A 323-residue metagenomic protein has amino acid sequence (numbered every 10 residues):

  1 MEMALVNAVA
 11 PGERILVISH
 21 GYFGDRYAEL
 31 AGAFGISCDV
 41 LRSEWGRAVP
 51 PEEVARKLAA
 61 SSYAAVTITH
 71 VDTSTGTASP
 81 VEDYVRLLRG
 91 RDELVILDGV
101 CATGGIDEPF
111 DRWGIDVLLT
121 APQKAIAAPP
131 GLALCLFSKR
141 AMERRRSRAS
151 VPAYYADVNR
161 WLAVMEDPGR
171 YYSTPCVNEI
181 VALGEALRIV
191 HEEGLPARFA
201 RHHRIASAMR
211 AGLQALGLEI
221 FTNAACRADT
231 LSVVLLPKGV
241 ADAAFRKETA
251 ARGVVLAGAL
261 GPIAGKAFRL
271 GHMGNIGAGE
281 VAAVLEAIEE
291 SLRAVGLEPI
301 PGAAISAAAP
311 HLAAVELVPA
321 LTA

Functional and structural regions predicted by a protein language model:
M1-L16, H20-E29: Conserved beta-loop-alpha segment that forms the PLP phosphate-binding cup at the N-terminus of a helix
A48-G104, V117, A125: Active-site phosphate-binding strand-loop segment of PLP-dependent enzymes
F110-Q123: Conserved active-site segment immediately N-terminal to the catalytic lysine that forms the internal aldimine
Q123-A215, A323: Active-site C-terminal subdomain of aminotransferase-like
E193-R201, A215-A224, A259-L260, V295-S306: Flexible, glycine/charged-enriched surface loops at secondary-structure junctions
E219-A250: Conserved PLP-binding catalytic core of the aspartate aminotransferase-like
P262, K266-A323: PLP-dependent enzyme catalytic core of the Aspartate aminotransferase-like
